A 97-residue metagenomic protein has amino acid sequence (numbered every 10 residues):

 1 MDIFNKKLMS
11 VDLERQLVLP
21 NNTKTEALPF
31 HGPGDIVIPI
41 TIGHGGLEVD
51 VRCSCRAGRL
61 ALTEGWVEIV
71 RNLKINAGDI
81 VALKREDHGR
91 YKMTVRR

Functional and structural regions predicted by a protein language model:
M1-R97: Acidic, low-complexity intrinsically disordered regions
